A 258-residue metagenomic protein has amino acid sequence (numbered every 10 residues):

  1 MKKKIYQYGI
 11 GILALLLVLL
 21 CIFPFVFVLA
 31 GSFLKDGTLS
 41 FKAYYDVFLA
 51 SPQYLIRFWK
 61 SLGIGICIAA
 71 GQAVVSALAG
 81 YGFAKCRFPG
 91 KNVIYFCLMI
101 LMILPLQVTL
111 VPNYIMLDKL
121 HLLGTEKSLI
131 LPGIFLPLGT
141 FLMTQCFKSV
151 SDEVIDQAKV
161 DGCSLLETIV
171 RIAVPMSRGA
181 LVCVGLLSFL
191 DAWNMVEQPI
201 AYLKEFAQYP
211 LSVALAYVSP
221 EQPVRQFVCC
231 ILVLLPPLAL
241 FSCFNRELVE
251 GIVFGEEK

Functional and structural regions predicted by a protein language model:
K2-K258: A structural signal for multi-pass alpha-helical bundles of membrane permease subunits that mediate small-molecule
